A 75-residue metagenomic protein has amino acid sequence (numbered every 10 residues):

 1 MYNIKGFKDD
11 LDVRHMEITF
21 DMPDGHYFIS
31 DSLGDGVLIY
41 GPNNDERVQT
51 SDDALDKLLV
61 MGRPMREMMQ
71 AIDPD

Functional and structural regions predicted by a protein language model:
M1-D21: Negatively charged, low-complexity tracts enriched in Asp/Glu with abundant Ser/Thr
K8-D9, G41, R47, L55: Hydrophobic alpha-helical segments, principally membrane-spanning helices and signal/leader peptides
D12, I39, D56-V60: Compositionally biased amphipathic helical and low-complexity segments enriched in hydrophobic
S30-Q49: Acidic, low-complexity, intrinsically disordered interaction modules
E46-D75: Mixed-charge, Lys/Arg-enriched low-complexity segments
